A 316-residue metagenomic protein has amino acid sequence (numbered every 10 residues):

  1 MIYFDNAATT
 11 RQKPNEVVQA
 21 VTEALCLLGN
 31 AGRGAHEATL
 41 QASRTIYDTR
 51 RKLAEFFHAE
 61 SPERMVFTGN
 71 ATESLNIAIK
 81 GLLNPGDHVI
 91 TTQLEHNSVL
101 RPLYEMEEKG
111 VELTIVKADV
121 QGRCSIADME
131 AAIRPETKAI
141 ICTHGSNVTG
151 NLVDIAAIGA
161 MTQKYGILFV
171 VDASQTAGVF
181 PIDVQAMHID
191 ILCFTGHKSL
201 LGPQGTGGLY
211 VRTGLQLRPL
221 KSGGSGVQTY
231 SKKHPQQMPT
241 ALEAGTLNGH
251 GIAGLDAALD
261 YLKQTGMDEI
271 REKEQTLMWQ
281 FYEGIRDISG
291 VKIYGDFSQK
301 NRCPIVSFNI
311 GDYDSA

Functional and structural regions predicted by a protein language model:
M1-A316: Pyridoxal 5′-phosphate
